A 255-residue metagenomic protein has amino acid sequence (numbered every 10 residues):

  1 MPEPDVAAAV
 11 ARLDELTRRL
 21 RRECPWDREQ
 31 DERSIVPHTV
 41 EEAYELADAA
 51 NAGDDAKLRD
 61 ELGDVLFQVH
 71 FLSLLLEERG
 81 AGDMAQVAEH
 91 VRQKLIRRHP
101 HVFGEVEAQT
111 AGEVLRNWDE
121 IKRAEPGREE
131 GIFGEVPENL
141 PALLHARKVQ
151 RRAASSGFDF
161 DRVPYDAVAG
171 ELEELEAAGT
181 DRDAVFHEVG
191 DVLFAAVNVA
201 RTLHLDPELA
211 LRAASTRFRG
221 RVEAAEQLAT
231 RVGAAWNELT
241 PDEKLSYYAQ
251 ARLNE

Functional and structural regions predicted by a protein language model:
M1-E61, F67-V189, L193-E255: Flexible "arm" and connector segments at domain edges
